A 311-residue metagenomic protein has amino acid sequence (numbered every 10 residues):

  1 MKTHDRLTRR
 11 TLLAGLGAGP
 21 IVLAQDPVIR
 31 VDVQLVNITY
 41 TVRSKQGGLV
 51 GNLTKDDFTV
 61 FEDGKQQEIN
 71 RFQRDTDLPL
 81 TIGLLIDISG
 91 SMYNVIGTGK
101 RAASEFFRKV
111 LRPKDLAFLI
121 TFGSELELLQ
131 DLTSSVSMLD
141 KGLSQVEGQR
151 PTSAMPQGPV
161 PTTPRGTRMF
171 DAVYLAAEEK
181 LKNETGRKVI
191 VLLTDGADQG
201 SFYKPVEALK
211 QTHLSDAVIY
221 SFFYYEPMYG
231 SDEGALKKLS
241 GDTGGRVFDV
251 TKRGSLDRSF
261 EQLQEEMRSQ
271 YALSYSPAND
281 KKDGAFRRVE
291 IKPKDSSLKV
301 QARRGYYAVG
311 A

Functional and structural regions predicted by a protein language model:
M1-L23: N-terminal secretory signal peptides
A24-A311: Scaffold/interface architecture of coatomer-like assemblies
